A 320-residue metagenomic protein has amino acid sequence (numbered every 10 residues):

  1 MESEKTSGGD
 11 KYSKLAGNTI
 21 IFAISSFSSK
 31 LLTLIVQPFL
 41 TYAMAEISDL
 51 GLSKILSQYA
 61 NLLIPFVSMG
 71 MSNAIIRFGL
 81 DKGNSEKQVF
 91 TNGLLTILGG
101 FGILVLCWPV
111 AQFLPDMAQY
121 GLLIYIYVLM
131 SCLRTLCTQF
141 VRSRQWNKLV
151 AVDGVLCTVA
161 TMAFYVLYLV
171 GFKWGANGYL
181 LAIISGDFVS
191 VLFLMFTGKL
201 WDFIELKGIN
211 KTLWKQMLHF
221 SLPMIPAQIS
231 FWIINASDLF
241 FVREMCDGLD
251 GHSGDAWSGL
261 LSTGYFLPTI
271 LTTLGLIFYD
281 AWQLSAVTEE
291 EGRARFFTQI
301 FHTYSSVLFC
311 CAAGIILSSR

Functional and structural regions predicted by a protein language model:
E2, D10-S72, W108, Y127 (+2 more regions): Signature of the first transmembrane helix
N18-T33, C157, Y179-L194, G198 (+1 more regions): Transmembrane helical elements of multi-pass membrane transporters/channels
F27, P65-S68, T91-A118, L122-L123 (+1 more regions): Alpha-helical transmembrane segments of multi-pass membrane transport and lipid-handling proteins
P38, V67-G83, G264, P268-Y304: Helix-loop junctions and terminal segments of transmembrane helices in multi-pass membrane transport/translocation
A43-I47, S143-R144, K173, D255: Helix-loop interface residues and adjacent transmembrane-helix termini in multi-pass membrane transporters, primarily
G51-S53, N84-T96, L260, R293-I300: Membrane-interface alpha-helices at helix entry/exit sites of multi-pass transporters
G51-V67, P223, W257-G275, H302-S306: Alpha-helical transmembrane segments of polytopic membrane transporters and translocases
M69, L95-S230, A236: Hydrophobic transmembrane helix module of multi-pass membrane transport proteins
